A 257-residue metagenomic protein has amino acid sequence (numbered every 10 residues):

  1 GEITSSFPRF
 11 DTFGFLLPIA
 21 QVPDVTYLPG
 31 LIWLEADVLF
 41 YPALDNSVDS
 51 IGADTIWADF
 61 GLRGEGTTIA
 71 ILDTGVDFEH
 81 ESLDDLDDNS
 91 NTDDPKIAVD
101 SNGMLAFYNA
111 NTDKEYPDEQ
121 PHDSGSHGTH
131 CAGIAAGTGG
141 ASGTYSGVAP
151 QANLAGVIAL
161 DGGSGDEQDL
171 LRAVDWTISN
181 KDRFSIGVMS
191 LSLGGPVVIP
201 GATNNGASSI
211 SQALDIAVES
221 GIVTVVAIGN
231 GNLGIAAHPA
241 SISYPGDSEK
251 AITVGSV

Functional and structural regions predicted by a protein language model:
E2-E65, D84, N89, E249: Autoinhibitory propeptides
F10-T12, A20-V22, V38-P42, L62 (+7 more regions): Solvent-exposed loop/turn segments at secondary-structure junctions within structured extracellular/periplasmic domains
F15-P18, D49, E65, S124-G128 (+4 more regions): Solvent-exposed, acidic/flexible segments
I19-V22, L28, A53, W57 (+7 more regions): Extracytoplasmic/secreted envelope proteins and their assembly/folding machinery, especially bacterial periplasmic
Y27, L44-S47, E79-N89, T144 (+3 more regions): Short, solvent-exposed loop/turn and secondary-structure capping segments
W57-D169, D182-V188, E219-G221, D247-A251 (+1 more regions): Subtilisin-like serine protease catalytic core
D175-K181: Short amphipathic alpha-helices and their capping/turn segments at secondary-structure boundaries
I186-V257: Catalytic-core segments of hydrolase enzymes
